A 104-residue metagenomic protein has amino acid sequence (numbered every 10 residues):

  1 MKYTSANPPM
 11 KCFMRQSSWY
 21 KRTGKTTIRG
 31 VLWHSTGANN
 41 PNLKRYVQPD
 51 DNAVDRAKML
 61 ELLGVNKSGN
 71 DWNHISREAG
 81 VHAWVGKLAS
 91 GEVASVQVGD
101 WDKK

Functional and structural regions predicted by a protein language model:
M1-K104: Active-site-adjacent loop/helix surface patches within enzyme catalytic domains that shape the substrate-binding cleft
